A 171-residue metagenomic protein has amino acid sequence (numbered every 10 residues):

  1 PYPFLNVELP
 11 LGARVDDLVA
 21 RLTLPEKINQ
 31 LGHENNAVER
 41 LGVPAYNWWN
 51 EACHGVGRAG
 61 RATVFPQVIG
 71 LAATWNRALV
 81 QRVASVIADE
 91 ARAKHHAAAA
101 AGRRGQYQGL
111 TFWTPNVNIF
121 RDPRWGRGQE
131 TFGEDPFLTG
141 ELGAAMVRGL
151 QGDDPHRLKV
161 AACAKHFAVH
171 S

Functional and structural regions predicted by a protein language model:
P1-S171: Glycoside hydrolase catalytic-domain context in secreted enzymes
